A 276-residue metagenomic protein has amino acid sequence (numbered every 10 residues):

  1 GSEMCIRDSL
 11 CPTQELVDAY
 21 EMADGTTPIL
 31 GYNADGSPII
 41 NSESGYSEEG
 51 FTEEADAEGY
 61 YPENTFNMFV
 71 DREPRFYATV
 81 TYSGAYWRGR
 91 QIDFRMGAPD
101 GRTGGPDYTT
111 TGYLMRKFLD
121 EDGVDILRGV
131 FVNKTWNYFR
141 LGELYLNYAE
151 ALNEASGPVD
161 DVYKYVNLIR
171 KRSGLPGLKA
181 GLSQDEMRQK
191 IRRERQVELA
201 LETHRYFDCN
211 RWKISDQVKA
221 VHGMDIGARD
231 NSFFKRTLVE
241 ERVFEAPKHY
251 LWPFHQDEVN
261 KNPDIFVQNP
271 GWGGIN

Functional and structural regions predicted by a protein language model:
S2-E3, R7-N276: Acidic/polar-rich alpha-helix caps and helix-coil junctions
